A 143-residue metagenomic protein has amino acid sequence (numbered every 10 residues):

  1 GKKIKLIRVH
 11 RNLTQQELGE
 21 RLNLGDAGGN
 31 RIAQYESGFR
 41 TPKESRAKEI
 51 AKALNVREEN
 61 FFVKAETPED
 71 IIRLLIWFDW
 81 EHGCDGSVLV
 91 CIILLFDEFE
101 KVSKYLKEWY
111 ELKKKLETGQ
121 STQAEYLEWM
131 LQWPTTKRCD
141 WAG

Functional and structural regions predicted by a protein language model:
G1, G29, W109-K113: Residue-level signal for cytosolic alpha-helical hairpin/rod architecture
K2-L22: Short basic helix-loop element that most often maps to the first helix and adjoining turn of HTH DNA-binding modules
I4, Q15, G29, E44-A47: Helix-turn-helix DNA-binding elements, focusing on the entry/boundary residues of the two helices that contact DNA
L6, T41, S45-K48, K52-A124: Charged, helix-prone or intrinsically disordered regulatory segments positioned adjacent to compact structured domains
N23-P42, V63-E66: Recognition helix of helix-turn-helix/homeodomain-like DNA-binding domains that insert into the DNA major groove
Q123-L131: Short, charged, amphipathic alpha-helical segments
P134-G143: Short, charge-rich amphipathic alpha-helical segments embedded in non-transmembrane helical bundles/solenoids
